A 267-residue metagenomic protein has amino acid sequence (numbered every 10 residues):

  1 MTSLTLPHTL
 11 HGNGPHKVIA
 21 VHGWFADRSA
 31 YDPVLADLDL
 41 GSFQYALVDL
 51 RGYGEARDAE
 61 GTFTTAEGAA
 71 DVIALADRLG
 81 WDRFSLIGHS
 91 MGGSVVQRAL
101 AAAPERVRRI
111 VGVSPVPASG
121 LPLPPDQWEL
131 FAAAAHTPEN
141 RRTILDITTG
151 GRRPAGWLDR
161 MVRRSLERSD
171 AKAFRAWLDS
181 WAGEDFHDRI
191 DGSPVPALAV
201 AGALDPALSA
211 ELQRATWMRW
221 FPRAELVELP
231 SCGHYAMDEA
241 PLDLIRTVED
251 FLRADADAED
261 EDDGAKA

Functional and structural regions predicted by a protein language model:
T2-H11: A short loop-to-beta-strand scaffold at the N-terminal edge of the catalytic core in hydrolase folds
L10-D58: Conserved HGGG/HGGXW glycine-rich cap/lid loop of the alpha/beta-hydrolase fold
E67-R83: Conserved acidic catalytic loop of the alpha/beta-hydrolase fold
G88, G92, V96: Gly/Ala-rich beta-loop-alpha elbow adjacent to hydrolase catalytic centers
Q97, A101, V107-T137: Flexible "cap/lid" loop of the alpha/beta hydrolase fold
L121-L123, P138-G192: Conserved alpha/beta-hydrolase catalytic His-Asp/Glu region
L198-C232: Conserved loop-alpha-helix segment in the C-terminal half of the alpha/beta-hydrolase fold that carries the catalytic
R223-A267: Catalytic active-site module of serine/aspartate enzymes centered on a nucleophile-bearing elbow/loop
